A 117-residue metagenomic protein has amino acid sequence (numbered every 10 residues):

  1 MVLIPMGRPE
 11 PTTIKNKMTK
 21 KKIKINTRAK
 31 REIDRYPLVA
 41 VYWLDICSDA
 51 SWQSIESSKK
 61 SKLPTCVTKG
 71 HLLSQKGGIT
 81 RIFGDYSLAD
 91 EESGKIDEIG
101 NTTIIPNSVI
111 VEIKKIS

Functional and structural regions predicted by a protein language model:
M1-E10: Short, positively charged low-complexity motifs
T13-S117: Conserved RNA-binding domains used in RNP assembly and mRNA/RNA metabolism
